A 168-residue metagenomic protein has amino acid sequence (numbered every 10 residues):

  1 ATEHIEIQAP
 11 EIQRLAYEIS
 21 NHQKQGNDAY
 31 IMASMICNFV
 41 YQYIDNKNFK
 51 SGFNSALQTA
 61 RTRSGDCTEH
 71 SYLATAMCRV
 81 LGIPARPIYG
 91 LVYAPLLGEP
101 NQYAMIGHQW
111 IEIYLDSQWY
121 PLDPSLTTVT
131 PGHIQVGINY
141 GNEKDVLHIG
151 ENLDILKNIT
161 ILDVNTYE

Functional and structural regions predicted by a protein language model:
A1-T62: Acidic low-complexity segments
S55-T59, D66-A74: C-terminal structural cap/anchor segments
H70-T160: Hydrophobic/aromatic-rich core segments of domains that either
Y167-E168: Long hydrophobic segments that form regular secondary structure
